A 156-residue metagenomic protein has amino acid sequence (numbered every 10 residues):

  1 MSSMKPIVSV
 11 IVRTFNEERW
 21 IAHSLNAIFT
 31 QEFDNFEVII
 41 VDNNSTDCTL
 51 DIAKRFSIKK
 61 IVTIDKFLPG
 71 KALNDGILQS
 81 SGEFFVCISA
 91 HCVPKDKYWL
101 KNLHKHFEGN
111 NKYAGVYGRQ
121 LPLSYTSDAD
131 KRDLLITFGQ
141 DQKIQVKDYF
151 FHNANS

Functional and structural regions predicted by a protein language model:
M1-A27: N-proximal low-complexity "stem/linker" segments adjacent to membrane-targeting elements
R19-A22, D47-K54: Acidic helix N-cap motif at the loop->helix transition within catalytic regions of sugar-transfer enzymes
N26-N35: Short, acidic, metal-binding catalytic loop of nucleotide-sugar glycosyltransferases
D42-L50, V93: A conserved acidic beta->alpha catalytic loop
I64-S80: Glycine-rich, basic loop-to-helix element that forms the pyrophosphate-binding segment of sugar-nucleotide handling
F85: Short aromatic/hydrophobic "clamp" motif used to bind/position activated sugar donors
V93, K97-D130: Conserved donor NDP-sugar-binding/catalytic core segment of glycosyltransferases
P122, D141-S156: A recurrent flexible, glycine/aromatic-enriched loop bordering the glycosyltransferase active site that acts as
